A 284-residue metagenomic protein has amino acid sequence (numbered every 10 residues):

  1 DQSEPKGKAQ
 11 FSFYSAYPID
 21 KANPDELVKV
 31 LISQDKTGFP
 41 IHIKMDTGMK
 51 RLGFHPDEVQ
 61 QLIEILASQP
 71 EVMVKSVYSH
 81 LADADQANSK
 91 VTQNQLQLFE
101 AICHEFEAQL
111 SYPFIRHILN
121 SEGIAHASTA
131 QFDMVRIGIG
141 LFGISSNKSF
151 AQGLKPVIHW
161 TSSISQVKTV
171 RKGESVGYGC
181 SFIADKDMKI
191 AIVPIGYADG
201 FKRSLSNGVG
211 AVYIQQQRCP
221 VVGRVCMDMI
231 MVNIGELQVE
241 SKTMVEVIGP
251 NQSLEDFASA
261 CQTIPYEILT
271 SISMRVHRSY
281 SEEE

Functional and structural regions predicted by a protein language model:
E4-I19, E26-V28, I32-P40, M45-S163 (+1 more regions): Active-site loop/helix belt of alpha/beta enzymes
P24-Q34, G53-F54, K90-E105, E246-Q252 (+1 more regions): A broadly tuned preference for mixed-charge, low-complexity surface segments
T169-E284: C-terminal accessory subdomain/extension
